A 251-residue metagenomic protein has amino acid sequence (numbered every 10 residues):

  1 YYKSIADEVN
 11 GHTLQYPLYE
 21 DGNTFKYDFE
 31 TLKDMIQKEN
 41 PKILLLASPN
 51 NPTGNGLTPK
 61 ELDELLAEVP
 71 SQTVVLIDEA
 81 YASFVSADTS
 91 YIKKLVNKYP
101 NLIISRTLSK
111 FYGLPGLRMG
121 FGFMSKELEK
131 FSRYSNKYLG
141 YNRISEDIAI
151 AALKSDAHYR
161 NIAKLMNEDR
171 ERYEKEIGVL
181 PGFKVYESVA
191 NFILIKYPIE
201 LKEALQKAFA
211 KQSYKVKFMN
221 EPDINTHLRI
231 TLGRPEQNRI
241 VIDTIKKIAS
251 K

Functional and structural regions predicted by a protein language model:
Y1-G11: Substrate-binding/gating loop at the entrance of the active-site cleft, primarily in PLP-dependent aminotransferase-like
Q15-E20, M219-N220: Short beta->alpha connector loops at strand-helix junctions that form conserved, small/polar/Pro-enriched
E20-S83: Active-site phosphate-binding strand-loop segment of PLP-dependent enzymes
K60, E64, K207, K211-Q212 (+2 more regions): PLP-dependent enzyme catalytic core of the Aspartate aminotransferase-like
N101-V179, K184-Y186: PLP-dependent aminotransferase class I/II
G116, V189, D223-T226: Short acidic/glycine-enriched loop/turn segments that link adjacent beta-strands
N167-R170, I177-Q212, L228, L232: Conserved PLP-binding catalytic core of the aspartate aminotransferase-like
